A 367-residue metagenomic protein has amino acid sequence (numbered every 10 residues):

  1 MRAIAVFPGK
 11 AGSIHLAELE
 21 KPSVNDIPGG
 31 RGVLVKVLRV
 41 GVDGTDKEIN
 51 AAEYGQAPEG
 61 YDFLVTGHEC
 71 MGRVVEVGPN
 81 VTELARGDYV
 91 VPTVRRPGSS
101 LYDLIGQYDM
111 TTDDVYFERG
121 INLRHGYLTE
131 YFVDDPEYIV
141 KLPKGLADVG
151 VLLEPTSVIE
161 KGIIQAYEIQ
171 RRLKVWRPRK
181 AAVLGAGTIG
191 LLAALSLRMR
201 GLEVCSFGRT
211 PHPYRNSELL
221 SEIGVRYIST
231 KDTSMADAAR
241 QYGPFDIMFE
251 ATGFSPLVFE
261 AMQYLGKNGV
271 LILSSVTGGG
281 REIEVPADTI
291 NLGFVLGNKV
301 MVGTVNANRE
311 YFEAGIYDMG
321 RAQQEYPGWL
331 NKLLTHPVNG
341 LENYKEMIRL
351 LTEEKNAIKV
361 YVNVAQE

Functional and structural regions predicted by a protein language model:
V24-V40, Y54-L101, P143-G145: Glycine-rich beta-strand-centered segment in the early N-terminal region that forms part of a ligand/cofactor-binding
E69, D88-Y89, Y102, Y131 (+2 more regions): Residue-level marker of beta-strand positions
P97-K180: NAD(P)H dinucleotide-binding glycine-rich loop of Rossmann-like/cofactor-binding domains, especially the beta1-alpha1
L146-D232: Mid-domain Rossmann-like dinucleotide-binding core that forms the NAD(H)/NADP(H) cofactor-binding site
D232-G243: Short amphipathic alpha-helix with an adjacent loop that forms part of the alpha/beta core around
F245-A251, V270: Short SAM/SAH-binding signature in class I
S255-R321, V364-E367: Glycine-rich phosphate-binding loop and adjacent beta-alpha segment of Rossmann(oid) nucleotide-cofactor-binding
F259, R309-E367: C-terminal hydrophobic helical "lid"/dimerization subdomain of Rossmann-like NAD(P)H-dependent oxidoreductases
